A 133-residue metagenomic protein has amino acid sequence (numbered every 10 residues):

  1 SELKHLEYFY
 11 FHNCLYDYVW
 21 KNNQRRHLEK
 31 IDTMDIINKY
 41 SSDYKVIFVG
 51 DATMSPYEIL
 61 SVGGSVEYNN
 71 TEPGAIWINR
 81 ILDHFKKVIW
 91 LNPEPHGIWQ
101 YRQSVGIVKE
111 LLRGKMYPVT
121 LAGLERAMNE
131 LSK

Functional and structural regions predicted by a protein language model:
S1-K133: Acidic, low-complexity intrinsically disordered regions
